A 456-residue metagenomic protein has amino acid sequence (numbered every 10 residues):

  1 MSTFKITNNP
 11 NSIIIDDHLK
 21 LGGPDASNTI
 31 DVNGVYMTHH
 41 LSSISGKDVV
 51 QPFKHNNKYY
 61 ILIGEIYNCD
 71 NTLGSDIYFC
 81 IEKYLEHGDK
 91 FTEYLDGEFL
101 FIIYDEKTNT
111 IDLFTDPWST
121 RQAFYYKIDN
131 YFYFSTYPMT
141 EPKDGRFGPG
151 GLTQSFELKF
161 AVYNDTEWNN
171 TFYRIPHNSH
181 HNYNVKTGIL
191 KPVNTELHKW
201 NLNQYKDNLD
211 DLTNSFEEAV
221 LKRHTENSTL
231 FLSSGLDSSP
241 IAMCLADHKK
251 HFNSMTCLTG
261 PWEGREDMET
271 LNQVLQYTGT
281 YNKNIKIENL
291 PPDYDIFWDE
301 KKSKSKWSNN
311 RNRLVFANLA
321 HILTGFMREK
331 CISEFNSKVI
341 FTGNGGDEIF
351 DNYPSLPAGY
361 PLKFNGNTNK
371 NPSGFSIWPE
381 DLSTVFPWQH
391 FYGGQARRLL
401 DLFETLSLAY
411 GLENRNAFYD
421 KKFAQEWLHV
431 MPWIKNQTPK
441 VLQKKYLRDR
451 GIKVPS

Functional and structural regions predicted by a protein language model:
M1-P292, D299, K338: Cysteine-centered catalytic environments shared across enzyme families
I6-I13, T108-D112, T120, I128-D129 (+1 more regions): ATP-dependent adenylate-handling active sites, centered on carboxylate activation for C-N bond formation
S456: Conserved PLP cofactor-binding pocket of PLP-dependent enzymes
